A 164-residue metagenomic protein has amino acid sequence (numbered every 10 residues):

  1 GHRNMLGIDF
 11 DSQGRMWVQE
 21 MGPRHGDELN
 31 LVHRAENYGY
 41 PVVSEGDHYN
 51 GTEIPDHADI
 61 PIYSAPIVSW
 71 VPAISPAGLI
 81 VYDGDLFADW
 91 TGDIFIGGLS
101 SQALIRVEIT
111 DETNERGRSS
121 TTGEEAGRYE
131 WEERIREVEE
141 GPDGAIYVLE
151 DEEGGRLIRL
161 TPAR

Functional and structural regions predicted by a protein language model:
G1-E125, D143, G155-R156, L160-A163: Beta-propeller domain segments
G7, R136-V138: Short, surface-exposed beta-strand/loop micro-motifs that present aromatic residues
F10, W131, E140: Conserved strand-loop elements at the edges of beta-sheets that form or border functional pockets
S75-P76, E130-R136: Short coil-to-beta transitions that initiate beta-strands within beta-rich domains
I146-D151: Short, exposed beta-strand-loop hairpins at the edges of beta-sheets in extracellular/periplasmic proteins
